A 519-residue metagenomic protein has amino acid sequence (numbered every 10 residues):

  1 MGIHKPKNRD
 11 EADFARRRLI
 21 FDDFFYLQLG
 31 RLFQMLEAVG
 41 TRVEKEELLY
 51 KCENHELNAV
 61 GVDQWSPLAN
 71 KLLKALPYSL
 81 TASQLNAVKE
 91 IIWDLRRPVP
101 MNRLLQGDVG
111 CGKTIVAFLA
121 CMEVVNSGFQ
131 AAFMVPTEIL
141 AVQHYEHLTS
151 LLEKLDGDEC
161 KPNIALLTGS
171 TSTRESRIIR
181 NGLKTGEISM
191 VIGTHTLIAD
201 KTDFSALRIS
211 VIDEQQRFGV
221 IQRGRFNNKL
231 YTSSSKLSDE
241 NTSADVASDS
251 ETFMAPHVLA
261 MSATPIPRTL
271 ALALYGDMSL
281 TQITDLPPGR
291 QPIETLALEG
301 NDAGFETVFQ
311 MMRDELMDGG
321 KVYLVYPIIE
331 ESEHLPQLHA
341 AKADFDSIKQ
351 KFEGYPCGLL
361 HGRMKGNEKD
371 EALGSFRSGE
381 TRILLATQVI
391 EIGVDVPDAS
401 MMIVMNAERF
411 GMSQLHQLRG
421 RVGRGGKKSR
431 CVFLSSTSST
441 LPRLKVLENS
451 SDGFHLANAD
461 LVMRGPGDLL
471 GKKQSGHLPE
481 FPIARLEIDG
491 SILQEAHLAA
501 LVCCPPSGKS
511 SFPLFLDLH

Functional and structural regions predicted by a protein language model:
M1-A75: Upstream accessory/linker segments immediately N-terminal to the RecA-like ATPase cores of bacterial MutS and a subset
P77-M101, I115: N-terminal pre-P-loop "Q-motif" helix
N102, V116-Y145, L155-P162: Conserved SF1/SF2 helicase motif Ia
L140-G182: Conserved helix-turn-beta segment of the N-terminal RecA-like "Helicase ATP-binding" lobe in SF1/SF2 helicases
L167-V191, I198-L207, L230, V246-E251 (+1 more regions): Conserved motor-coupling elements within RecA-like helicase/translocase cores
G182, L197-A260: SF2 helicase catalytic motif II
L274-A343: Conserved interdomain linker/interface between the two RecA-like ATPase lobes of SF2 helicase motors
G304-K321, A340-S347, F352-H519: C-terminal helicase module of SF1/SF2 nucleic-acid helicases/translocases
